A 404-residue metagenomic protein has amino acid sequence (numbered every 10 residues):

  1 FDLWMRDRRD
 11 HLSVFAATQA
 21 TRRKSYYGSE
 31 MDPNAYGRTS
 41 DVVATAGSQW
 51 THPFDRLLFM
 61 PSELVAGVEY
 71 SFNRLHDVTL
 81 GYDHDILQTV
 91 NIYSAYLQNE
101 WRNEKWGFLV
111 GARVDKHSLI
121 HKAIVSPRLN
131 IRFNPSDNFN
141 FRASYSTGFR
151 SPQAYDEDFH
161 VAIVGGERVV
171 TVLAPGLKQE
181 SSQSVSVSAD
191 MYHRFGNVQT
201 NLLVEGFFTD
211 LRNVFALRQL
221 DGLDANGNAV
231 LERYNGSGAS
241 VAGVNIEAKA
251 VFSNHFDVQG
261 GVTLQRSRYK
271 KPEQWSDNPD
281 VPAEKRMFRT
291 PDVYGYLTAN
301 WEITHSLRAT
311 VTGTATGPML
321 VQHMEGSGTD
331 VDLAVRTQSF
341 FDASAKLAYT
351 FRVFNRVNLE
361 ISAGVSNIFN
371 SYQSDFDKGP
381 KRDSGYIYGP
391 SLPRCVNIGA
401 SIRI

Functional and structural regions predicted by a protein language model:
F1-H121, T200-F208, G243-N245, D257-T263: Face-selective signature of the C-terminal outer-membrane beta-barrel domain
R6-R8, P53-F59, N103-W106, N134-N138 (+9 more regions): Outer-membrane beta-barrel channels and translocator barrels
D7, T18-K24, H52, Y70-H76 (+11 more regions): Transmembrane beta-strands of outer-membrane beta-barrel pores
H11-Y27, N134, G176-Y234, S240 (+1 more regions): Membrane-embedded beta-barrel scaffold of Gram-negative outer-membrane proteins
S40-A44, T89-Y93, A123-V125, S181-V185 (+5 more regions): Residues that define the transmembrane beta-barrel architecture of outer-membrane proteins
I86, S118, N138-V185, G206-E232 (+2 more regions): Surface-exposed extracellular loop regions of Gram-negative outer-membrane beta-barrel proteins, predominantly
R102-G107, F207-D210, N228, E232-E325: Gram-negative outer-membrane beta-barrel transporters
R212, A315-M324, Y349-I404: C-terminal beta-signal and adjacent terminal beta-strands/loops of Gram-negative outer-membrane beta-barrel proteins
